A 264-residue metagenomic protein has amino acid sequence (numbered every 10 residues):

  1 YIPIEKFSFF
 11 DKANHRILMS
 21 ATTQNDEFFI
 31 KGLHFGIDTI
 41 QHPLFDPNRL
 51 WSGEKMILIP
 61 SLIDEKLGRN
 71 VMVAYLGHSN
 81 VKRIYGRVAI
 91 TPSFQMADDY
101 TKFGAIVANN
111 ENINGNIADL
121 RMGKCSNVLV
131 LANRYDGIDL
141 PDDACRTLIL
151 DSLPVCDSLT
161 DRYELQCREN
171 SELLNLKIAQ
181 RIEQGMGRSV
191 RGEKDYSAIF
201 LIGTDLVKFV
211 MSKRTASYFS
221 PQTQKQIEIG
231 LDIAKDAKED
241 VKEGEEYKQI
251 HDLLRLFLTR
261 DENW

Functional and structural regions predicted by a protein language model:
P3-H78: Interdomain hinge/linker at the junction between the two RecA-like core domains of SF2 helicases
K12-N14, S52-K55, I84-Y85, D142-R146 (+1 more regions): Short glycine-/polar-rich loops that comprise or flank the Walker A/P-loop and associated switch/sensor motifs
A13-I17, G86, C125-V128: Loop/turn-to-beta-strand initiation segments
D38-L44, T101-I117: Conserved RecA-like helicase motor-core motifs
L62-I63, D119-F209: Conserved RecA-like P-loop NTPase helicase motor core
S79-T101: Conserved strand-helix element at the start of the C-terminal RecA-like helicase core
T91-Q95, V107-D119, L131-D136: Conserved helicase motor
Q95-M96, G192-W264: Long, largely alpha-helical accessory region at the distal end of helicase-like NTP-driven motors
